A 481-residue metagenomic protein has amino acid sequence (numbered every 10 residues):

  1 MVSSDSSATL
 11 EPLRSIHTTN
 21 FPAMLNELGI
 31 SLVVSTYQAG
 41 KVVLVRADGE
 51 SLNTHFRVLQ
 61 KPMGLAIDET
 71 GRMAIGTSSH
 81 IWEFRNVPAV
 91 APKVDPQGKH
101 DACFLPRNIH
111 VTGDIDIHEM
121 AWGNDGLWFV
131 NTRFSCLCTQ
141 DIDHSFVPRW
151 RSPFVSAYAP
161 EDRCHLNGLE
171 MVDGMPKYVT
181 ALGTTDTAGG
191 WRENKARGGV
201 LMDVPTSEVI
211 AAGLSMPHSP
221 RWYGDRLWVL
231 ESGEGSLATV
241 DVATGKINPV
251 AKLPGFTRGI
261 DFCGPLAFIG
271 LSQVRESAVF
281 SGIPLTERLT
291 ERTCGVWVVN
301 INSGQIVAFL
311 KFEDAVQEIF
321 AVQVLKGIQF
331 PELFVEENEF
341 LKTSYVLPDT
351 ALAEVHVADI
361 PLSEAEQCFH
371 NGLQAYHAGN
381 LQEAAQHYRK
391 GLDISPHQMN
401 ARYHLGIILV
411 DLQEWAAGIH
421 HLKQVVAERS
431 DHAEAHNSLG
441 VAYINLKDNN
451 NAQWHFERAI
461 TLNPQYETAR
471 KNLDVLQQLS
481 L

Functional and structural regions predicted by a protein language model:
V2-E366, H370, G379, Q413 (+3 more regions): Sequence-structural signature of mature extracellular/luminal beta-sheet repeat domains, prominently beta-propellers
A365, M399-N400, W415, A433-E434 (+1 more regions): Helix-start (N-cap) detector for alpha-helical repeat units in TPR-like alpha-solenoids, especially tetratricopeptide
N371, H377-K390, D411-Q424, D431 (+2 more regions): Structural signature of tandem alpha-helical TPR/SEL1-like repeats, specifically the intra-repeat loop/turn
K390-I408: Short, charge-rich amphipathic alpha-helical segments embedded in non-transmembrane helical bundles/solenoids
E434, S438-V441: Alpha-helical protein-protein interaction scaffolds
